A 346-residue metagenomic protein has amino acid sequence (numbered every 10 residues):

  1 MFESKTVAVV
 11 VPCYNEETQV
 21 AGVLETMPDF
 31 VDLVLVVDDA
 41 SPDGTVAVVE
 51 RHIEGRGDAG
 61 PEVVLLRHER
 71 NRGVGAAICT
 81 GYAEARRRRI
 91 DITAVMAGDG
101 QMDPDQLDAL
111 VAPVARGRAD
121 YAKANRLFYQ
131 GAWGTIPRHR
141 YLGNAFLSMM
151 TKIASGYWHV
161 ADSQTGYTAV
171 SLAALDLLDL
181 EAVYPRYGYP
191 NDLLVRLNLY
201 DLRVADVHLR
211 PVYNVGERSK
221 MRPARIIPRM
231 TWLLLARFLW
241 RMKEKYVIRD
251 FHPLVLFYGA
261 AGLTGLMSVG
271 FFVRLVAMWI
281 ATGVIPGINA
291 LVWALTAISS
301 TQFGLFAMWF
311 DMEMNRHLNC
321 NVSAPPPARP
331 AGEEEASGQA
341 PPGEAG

Functional and structural regions predicted by a protein language model:
M1-F2, V183-G346: Hydrophobic helical membrane-anchoring modules
M1-T26: N-proximal low-complexity "stem/linker" segments adjacent to membrane-targeting elements
T6-A8, L33, D192: Cell-envelope/extracellular polymer assembly enzymes that use nucleotide-activated donors
A8-P12, L35, R67: Short hydrophobic beta-strand elements that form part of the catalytic alpha/beta core underpinning NDP-sugar/donor
T18-G22, D43-I53: Acidic helix N-cap motif at the loop->helix transition within catalytic regions of sugar-transfer enzymes
D38-A47, R70, G100: A conserved acidic beta->alpha catalytic loop
E54-P61, R89: Short helix-capping segments at alpha-helix termini
L66-R87, I92-V95, P104-Y187, Y213-P228: Acceptor/aglycone-binding surface of glycosyltransferases and processive sugar-polymer synthases
